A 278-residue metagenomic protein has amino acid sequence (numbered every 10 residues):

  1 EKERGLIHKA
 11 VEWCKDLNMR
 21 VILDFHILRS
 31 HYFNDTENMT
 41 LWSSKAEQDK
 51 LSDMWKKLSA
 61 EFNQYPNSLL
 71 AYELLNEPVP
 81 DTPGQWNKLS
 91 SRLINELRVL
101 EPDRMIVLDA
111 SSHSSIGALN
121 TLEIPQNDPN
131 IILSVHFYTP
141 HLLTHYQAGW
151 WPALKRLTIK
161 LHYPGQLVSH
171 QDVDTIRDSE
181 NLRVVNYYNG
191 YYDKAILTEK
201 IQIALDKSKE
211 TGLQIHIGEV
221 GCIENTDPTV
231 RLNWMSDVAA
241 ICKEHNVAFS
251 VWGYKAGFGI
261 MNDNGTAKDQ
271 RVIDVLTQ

Functional and structural regions predicted by a protein language model:
E1, H31-N38, D81-P83, I116-A118 (+2 more regions): Extracytoplasmic/secreted cell-surface and envelope-processing proteins
E1-L70, N76-V79: Substrate-binding cleft and catalytic face of glycoside hydrolase catalytic domains, especially the flexible beta-alpha
E1-Y32, L89-V107, K207-E210, V230-H245: Aromatic-lined substrate-binding rim segments of carbohydrate-active enzymes
R20-D24, H216-E219, S250-W252: Short, well-structured secondary-structure segments
H26-H31, A110-S112, S250-F258: Short, solvent-exposed turn/loop segments enriched in Gly/Ser/Thr/Pro and often Arg
M39-W42, E123-N127, W150-P152, W234-M235 (+1 more regions): Short, hinge-like loop/turn segments at secondary-structure boundaries
K45-Y191, T198, Q202-C222, E244-V247: Active-site region of glycoside hydrolase catalytic domains
T226-Q278: Aromatic-rich peripheral "rim/lid" segments of glycoside hydrolase catalytic domains that contact and position glycan
